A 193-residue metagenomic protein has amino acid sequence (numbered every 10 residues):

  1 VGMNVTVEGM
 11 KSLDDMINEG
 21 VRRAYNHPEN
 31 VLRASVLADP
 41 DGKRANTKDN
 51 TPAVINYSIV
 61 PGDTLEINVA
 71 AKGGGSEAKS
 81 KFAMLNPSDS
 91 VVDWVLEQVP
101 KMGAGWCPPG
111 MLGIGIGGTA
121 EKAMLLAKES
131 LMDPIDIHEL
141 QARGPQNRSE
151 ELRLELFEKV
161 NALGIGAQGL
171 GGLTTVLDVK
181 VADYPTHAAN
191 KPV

Functional and structural regions predicted by a protein language model:
V1-P61, N68-A70: A generic, well-ordered mixed alpha/beta core segment in the N-terminal half of proteins
V1-V7, G105-L125, P185-V193: Conserved phosphate/anionic-ligand binding catalytic regions in large, soluble enzymes, centered on
L13-I17, V21, S88-W94, A123-R153: Gly/Ser/Thr-rich active-site loops/lids in small-molecule metabolic enzymes that frequently grip phosphoryl groups
I17-E29, I59, A71, V95-W106 (+3 more regions): Structural signal for hydrophobic packing residues in well-ordered secondary-structure cores of soluble enzyme domains
N26-D39, K101-G113, H138-S149, L163-D178: Flexible, glycine/charged-enriched surface loops at secondary-structure junctions
D49-A53, M84-K101: Active-site glycine-rich loop that binds ribose-phosphate moieties when present
I59-V69, G172-V193: C-terminal edge-of-domain segments
G62-V91, L156-F157: Active-site-proximal helix-loop elements at catalytic-domain edges
